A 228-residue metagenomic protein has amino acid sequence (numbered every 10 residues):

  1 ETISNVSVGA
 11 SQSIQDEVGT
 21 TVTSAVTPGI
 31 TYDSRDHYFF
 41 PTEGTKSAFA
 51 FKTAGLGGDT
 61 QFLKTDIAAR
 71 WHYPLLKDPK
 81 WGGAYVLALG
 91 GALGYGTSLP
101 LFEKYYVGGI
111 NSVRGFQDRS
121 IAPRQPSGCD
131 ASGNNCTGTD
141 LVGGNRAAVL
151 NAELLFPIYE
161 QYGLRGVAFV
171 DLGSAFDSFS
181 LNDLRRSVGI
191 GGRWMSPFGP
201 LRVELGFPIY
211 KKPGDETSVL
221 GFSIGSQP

Functional and structural regions predicted by a protein language model:
E1-L164, A168-L172, F176-F179, G214 (+1 more regions): C-terminal outer-membrane beta-barrel translocator/porin domains of Gram-negative envelope proteins and their
F179-P228: C-terminal beta-signal and terminal closure region of outer-membrane beta-barrel proteins
